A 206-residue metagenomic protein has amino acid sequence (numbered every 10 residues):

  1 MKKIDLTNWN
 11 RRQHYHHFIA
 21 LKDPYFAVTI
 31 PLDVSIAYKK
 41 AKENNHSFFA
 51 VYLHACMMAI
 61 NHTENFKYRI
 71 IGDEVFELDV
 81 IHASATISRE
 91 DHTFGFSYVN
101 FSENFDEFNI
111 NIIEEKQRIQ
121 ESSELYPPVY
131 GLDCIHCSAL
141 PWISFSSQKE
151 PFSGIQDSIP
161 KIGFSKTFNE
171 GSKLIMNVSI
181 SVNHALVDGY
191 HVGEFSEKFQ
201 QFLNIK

Functional and structural regions predicted by a protein language model:
M1-L21, H82-I87, E150: Short amphipathic alpha-helices and their capping loops
K2-K3, L21, I81, H92-F94 (+4 more regions): Conserved GHKL (Bergerat-fold) ATPase module
I4, I19-V51, H62, K67-I81 (+3 more regions): Gly/Ser/Thr-rich phosphate-binding loops and adjoining beta-strand/alpha-helix segments that form adenosine-phosphate
V28-T29, A37-N44, F94-D106, V187: Acyl-group handling in specialized metabolite and lipid biosynthesis
L53-A59, E194-F199: Structural preference for long, well-ordered alpha-helical segments in enzyme cores
R89-I143: Helical lid/core segments from catalytic subdomains that handle acyl or acyl-like groups
Q148-S181, A185-V187, F195-E197: Intrinsically disordered, low-complexity linker/assembly segments
F199-K206: A common structural junction motif
